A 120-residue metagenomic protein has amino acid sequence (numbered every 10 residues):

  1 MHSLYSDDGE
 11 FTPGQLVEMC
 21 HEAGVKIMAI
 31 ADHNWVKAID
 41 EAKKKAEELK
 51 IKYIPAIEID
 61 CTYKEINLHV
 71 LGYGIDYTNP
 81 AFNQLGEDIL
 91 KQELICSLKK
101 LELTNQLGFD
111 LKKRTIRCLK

Functional and structural regions predicted by a protein language model:
M1-I66: An N-terminally biased module of ancient metal coordination in phosphate/nucleic-acid-related enzymes
K45-K120: Extended substrate/RNA-proximal surfaces in nucleic-acid metabolism proteins
